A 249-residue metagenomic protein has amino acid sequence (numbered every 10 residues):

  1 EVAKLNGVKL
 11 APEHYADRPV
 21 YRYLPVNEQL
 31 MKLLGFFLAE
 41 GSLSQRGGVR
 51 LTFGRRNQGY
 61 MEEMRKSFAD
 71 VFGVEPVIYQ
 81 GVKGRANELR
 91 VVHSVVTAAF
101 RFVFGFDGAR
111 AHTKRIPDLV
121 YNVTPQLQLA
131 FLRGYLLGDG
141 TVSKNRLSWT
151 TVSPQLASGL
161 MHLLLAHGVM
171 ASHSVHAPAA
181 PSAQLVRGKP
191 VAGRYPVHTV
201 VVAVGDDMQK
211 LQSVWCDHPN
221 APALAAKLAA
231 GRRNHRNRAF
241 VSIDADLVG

Functional and structural regions predicted by a protein language model:
E1-G249: Internal intein/HINT superfamily modules and their associated LAGLIDADG
